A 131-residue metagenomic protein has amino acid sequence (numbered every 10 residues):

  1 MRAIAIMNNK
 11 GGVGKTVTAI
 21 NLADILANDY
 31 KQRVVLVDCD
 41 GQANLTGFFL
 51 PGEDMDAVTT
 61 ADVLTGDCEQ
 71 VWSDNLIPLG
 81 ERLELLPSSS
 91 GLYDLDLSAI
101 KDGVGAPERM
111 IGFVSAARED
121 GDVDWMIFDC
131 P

Functional and structural regions predicted by a protein language model:
M1-P131: P-loop NTP-binding core
